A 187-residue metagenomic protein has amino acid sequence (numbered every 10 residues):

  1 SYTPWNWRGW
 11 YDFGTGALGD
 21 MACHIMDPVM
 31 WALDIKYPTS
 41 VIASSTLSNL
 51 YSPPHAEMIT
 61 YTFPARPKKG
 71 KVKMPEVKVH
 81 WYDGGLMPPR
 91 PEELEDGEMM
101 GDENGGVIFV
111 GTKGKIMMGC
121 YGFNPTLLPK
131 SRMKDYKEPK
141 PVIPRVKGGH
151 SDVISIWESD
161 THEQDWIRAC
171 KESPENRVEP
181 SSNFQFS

Functional and structural regions predicted by a protein language model:
S1-R8: Pol beta-like nucleotidyltransferase catalytic core
T3, F13-L33, L50, P54-M58 (+3 more regions): C-terminal helical cap and adjacent loop that interface with cofactors, partners, or active-site loops
K36-S44: A short coil-to-beta-strand element that immediately follows conserved catalytic motifs
S44-L50: Short, solvent-exposed loop/turn elements at beta->coil junctions and helix N-caps that rim active or binding pockets
V77: Active-site-adjacent "gating/activation" loops or surface patches in catalytic cores
H80-W81, S159: Flexible glycine/proline-rich, aromatic-decorated loop/lid segments
E92-E98: Short, surface-exposed loop/helix-turn segments at secondary-structure junctions that function as lids/hinges flanking
